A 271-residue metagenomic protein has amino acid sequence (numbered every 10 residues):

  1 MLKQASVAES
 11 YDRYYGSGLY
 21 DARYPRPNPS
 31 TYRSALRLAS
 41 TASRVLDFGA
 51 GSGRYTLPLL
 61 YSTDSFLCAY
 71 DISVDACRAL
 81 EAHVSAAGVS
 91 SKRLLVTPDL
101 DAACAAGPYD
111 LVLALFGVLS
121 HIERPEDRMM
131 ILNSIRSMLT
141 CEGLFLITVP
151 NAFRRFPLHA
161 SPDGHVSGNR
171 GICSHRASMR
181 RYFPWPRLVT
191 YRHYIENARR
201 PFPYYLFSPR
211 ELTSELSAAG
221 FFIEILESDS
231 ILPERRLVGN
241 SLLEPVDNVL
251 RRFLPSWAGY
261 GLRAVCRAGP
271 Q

Functional and structural regions predicted by a protein language model:
M1-S40, R54: Conserved class I S-adenosyl-L-methionine
G49-G51: Class I SAM-dependent methyltransferase "Motif I" SAM/SAH-binding loop
P58-S90, L95-D101: Class I SAM-dependent methyltransferase SAM/SAH-binding core
A103-V112: A short acidic, Gly/Pro-enriched loop at the edge of an enzyme's catalytic core that lines a small-molecule cofactor
L111-E126: A short SAM/SAH-binding and catalytic strip from SAM-dependent methyltransferases
M129-C141: A short glycine-rich, Lys/Arg-flanked "PGG" loop and its adjoining helix->strand segment in the class I
I147-E215, A219, E224-S228: SAM-dependent methyltransferase
I195-Y205, P209-E215, E224-Q271: A C-terminal cap/extension of S-adenosyl-L-methionine-dependent methyltransferases that defines the acceptor-substrate
